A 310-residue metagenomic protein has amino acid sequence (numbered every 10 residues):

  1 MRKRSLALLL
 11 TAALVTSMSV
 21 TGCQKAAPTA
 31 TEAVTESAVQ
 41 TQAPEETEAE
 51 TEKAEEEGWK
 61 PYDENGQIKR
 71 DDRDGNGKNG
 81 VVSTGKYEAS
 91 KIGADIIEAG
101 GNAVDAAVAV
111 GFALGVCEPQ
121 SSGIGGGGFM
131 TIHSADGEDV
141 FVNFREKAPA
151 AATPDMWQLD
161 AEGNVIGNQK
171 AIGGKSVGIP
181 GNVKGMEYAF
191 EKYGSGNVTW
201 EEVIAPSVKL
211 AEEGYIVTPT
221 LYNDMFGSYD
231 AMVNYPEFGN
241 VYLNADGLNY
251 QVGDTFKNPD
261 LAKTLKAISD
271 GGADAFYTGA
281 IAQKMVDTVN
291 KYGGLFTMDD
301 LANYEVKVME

Functional and structural regions predicted by a protein language model:
M1-L9: Bacterial N-terminal signal peptides that target proteins for export
L10-V20: Hydrophobic core
S19-E32: Bacterial lipoprotein signal-peptidase II cleavage site
A30-E52: Extracellular mucin-like PTS domains
E52-K91, A103-V104, V108-G271, F276-T278 (+1 more regions): Noncatalytic scaffold domains of N-terminal-nucleophile
D95-I97: Long, structured ligand/cofactor-binding scaffold of large enzymes
